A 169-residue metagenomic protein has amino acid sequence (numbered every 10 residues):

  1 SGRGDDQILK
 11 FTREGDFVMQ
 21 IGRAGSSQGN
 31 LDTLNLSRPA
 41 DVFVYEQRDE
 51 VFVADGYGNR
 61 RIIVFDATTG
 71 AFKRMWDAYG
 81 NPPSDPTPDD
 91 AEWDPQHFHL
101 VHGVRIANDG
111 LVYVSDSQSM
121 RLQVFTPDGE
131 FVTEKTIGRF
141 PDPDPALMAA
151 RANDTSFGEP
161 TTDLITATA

Functional and structural regions predicted by a protein language model:
S1-A169: Eukaryotic scaffold repeat domains enriched in small/polar residues
